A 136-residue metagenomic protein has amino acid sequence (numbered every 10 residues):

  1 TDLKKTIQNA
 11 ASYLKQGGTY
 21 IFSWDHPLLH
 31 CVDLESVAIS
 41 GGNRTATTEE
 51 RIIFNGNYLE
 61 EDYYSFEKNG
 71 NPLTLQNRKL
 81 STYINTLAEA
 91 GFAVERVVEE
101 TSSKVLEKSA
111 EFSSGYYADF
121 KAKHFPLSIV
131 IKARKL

Functional and structural regions predicted by a protein language model:
K4-T19: A short glycine-rich, Lys/Arg-flanked "PGG" loop and its adjoining helix->strand segment in the class I
T19-E61: Conserved class I S-adenosyl-L-methionine
W24, L28-A38, E67-T82: Acceptor-substrate binding/catalytic loop of class I
H30, K104-L106: Generic structural signal for helix capping and beta-alpha/helix-loop junctions
T74-V97: Short alpha-helix
A90-F92, S113-L136: Core SAM-dependent methyltransferase catalytic element
E107-F112: Acidic, His/Gly-rich catalytic cores of divalent-metal-dependent hydrolytic chemistry
